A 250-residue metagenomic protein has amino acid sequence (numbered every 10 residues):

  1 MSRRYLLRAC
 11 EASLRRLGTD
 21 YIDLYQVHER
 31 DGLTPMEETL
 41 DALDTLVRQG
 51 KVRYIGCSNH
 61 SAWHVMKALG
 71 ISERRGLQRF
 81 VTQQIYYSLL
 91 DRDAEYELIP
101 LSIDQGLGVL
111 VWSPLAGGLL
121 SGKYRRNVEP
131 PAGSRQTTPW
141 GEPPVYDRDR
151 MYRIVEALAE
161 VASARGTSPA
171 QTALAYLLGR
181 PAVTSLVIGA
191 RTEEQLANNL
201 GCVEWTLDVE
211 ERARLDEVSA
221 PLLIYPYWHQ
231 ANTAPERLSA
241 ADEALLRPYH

Functional and structural regions predicted by a protein language model:
M1-D93, E97: Glycine/proline-rich, positively charged, aromatic-decorated active-site loop/lid region on the catalytic face
S13, I22, P35, I55 (+7 more regions): Conserved, mostly hydrophobic/aromatic
G18-Y21, A159-A175: Acyl activation and transfer enzymes in specialized metabolism, enriched for ANL adenylate-forming modules
Q49-G50, Q105, R165: Helix C-cap/helix->beta junction micro-motif
S61, Y87-D91, S113-L120, Y176 (+1 more regions): Glycine-rich beta-alpha junction loops
A94-G133, S168: Aromatic-lined glycan-binding groove of carbohydrate-active enzymes
V128-E160, A164, G179-V183, A197-H250: Terminal-tail/helix-coil boundary detector
T184-Q195: Glycine-rich phosphate-binding active-site loops on the catalytic face of alpha/beta enzymes
